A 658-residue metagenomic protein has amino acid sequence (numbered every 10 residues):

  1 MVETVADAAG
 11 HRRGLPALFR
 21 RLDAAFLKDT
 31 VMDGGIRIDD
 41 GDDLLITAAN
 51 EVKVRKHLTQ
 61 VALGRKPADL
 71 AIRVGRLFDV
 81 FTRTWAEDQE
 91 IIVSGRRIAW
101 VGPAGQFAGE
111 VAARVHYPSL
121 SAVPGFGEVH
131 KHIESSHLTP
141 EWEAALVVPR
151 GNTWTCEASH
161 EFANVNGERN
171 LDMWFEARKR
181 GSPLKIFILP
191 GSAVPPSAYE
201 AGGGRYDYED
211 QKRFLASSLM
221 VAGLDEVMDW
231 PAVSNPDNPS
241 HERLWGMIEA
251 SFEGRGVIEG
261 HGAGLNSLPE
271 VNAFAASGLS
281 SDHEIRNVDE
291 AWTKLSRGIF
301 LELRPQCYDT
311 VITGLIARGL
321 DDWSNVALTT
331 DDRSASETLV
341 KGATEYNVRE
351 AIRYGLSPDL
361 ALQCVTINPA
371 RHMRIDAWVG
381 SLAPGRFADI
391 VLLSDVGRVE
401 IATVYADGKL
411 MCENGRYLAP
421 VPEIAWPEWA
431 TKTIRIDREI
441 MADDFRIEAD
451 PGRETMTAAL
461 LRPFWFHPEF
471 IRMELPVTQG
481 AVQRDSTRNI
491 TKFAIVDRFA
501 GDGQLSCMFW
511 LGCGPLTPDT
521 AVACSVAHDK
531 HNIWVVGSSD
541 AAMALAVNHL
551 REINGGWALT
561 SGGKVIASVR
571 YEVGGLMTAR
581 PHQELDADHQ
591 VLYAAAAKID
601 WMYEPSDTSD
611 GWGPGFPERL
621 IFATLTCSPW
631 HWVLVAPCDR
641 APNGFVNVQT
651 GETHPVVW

Functional and structural regions predicted by a protein language model:
V2-Q89, V93-S94, A99, A104 (+3 more regions): Active-site microenvironment of metallo-dependent hydrolases
G10, G14-V61, K66, A144-R255 (+1 more regions): Divalent-metal coordination cores built from histidine and acidic residues
R65-V74, F107-T155: Replace "His-x-His-based motif
K66-A68, E87-D88, E110-A112, P118 (+14 more regions): Short coil/turn connectors at secondary-structure junctions
A71, G125-G127, I188, L328 (+1 more regions): Residue-level marker for buried hydrophobic side chains located in beta-strands that build the well-ordered beta-sheet
P103-A104, S159-F162, G191-S192, D229 (+6 more regions): Short, ordered loop/turn segments at secondary-structure junctions
G204-E226, A232-L303, C307-L328, L339-R353 (+2 more regions): Histidine/acidic residue-rich metal-binding segments in metalloenzymes
